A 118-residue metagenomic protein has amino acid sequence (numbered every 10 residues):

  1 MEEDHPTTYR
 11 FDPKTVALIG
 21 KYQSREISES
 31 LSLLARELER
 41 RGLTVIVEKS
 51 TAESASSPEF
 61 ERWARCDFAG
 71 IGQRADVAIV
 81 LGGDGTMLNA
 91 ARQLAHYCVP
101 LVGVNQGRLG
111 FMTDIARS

Functional and structural regions predicted by a protein language model:
M1-V77, S118: ATP/NTP phosphate-donor binding region
E53, P58, W63-S118: Small-residue-rich beta-alpha loop regions that form the catalytic core of phosphotransfer and lipid-active enzymes
